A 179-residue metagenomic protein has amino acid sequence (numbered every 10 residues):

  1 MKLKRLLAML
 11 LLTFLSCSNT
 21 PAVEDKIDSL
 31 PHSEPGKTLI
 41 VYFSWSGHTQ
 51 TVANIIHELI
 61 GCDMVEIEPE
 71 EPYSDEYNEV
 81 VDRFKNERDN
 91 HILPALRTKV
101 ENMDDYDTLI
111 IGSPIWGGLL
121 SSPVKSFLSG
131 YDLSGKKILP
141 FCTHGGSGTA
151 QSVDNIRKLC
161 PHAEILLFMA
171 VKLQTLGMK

Functional and structural regions predicted by a protein language model:
M1-K2: N-terminal secretory signal peptides that target proteins for export/translocation
R5-F14: Sec-dependent N-terminal signal peptides
T13-E70, R83, E87-K179: FMN-binding flavodoxin-like domain, especially the glycine-rich phosphate-binding loop
N78-D82: Short low-complexity, flexible loop/linker segments enriched in glycine and/or proline with clustered acidic
